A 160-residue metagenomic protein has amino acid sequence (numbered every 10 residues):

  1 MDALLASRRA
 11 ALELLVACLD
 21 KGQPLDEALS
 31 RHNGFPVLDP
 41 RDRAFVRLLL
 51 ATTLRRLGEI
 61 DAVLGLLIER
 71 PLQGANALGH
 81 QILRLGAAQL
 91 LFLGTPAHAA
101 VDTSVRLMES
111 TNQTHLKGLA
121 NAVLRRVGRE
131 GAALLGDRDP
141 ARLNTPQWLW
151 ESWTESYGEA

Functional and structural regions predicted by a protein language model:
M1-A160: Class I Rossmann-like S-adenosyl-L-methionine
